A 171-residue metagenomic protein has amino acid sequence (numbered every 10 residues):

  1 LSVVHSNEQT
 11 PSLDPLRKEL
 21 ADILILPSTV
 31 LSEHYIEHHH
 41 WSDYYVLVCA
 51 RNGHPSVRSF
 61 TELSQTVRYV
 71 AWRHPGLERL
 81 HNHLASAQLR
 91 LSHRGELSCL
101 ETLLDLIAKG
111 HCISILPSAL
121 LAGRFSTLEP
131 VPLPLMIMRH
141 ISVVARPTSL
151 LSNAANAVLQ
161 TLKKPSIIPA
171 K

Functional and structural regions predicted by a protein language model:
L1-S32, L97: Central regulatory/effector-binding core of bacterial HTH transcription factors
L1-V4, A85-R94: A local structural motif
E8-S12, S59, E101-L103: Short acidic active-site motifs
L16-I25, Y45, I107-S114: Alpha-to-beta junction loops
L24, H54-P55, V131-K171: A late-sequence structural motif
S32-D43, T102-L150: Beta-alpha-beta core module
E33-R73, A155: Flexible hinge/capping segments at coil-to-helix
S56, Q65-L89, L151-L159, P169: Secondary-structure junction motif
